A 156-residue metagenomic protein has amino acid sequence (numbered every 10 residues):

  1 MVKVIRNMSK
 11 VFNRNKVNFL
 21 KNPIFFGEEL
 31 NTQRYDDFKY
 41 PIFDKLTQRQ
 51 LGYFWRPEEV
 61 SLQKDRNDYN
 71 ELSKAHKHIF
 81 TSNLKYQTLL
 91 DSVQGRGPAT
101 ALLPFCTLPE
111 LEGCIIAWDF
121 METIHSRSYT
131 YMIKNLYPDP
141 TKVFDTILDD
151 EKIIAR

Functional and structural regions predicted by a protein language model:
V2-R156: Non-heme di-metal
